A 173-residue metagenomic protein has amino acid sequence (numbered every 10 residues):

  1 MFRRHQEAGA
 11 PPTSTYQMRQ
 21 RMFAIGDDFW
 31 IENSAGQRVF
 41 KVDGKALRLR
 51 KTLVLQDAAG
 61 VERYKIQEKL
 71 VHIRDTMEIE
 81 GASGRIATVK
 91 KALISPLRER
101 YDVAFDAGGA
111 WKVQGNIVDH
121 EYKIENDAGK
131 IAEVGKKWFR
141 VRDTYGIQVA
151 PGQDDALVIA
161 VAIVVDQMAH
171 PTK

Functional and structural regions predicted by a protein language model:
M1-K173: Intrinsically disordered, low-complexity proline/glycine-rich segments
